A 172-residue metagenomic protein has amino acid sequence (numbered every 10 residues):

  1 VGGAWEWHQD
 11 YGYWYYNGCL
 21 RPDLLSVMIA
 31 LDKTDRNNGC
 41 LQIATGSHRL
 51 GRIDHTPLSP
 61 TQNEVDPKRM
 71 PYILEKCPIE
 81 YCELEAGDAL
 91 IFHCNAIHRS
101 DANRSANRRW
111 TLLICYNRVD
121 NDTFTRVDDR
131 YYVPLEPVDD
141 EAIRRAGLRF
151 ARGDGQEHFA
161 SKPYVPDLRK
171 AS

Functional and structural regions predicted by a protein language model:
V1-I43: Conserved double-stranded beta-helix
G2, C40-L41, I53-T56, T123-D128: Short aromatic-enriched loop/helix-cap "lid" or pocket-rim segments at secondary-structure transitions that line
W7-D10, E64-K76, R108, V127-V133: Short, surface-exposed loop/helix-turn segments at secondary-structure junctions that function as lids/hinges flanking
D10-G12, N17, A30-D32, G46-H48 (+4 more regions): Histidine- and/or cysteine-centered catalytic micro-motif in compact active-site loops
R21, E83-L84, A106: Short, flexible hinge/linker loops that cap or flank conserved catalytic cores
L24-S26, I79, A89, T111: Intrinsic-disorder/low-complexity, polar/charged segments enriched in Ser/Thr/Lys/Arg/Asp/Glu/Gln
T34-I97: Double-stranded beta-helix
A89, N95-S172: Non-heme Fe(II)/2-oxoglutarate
